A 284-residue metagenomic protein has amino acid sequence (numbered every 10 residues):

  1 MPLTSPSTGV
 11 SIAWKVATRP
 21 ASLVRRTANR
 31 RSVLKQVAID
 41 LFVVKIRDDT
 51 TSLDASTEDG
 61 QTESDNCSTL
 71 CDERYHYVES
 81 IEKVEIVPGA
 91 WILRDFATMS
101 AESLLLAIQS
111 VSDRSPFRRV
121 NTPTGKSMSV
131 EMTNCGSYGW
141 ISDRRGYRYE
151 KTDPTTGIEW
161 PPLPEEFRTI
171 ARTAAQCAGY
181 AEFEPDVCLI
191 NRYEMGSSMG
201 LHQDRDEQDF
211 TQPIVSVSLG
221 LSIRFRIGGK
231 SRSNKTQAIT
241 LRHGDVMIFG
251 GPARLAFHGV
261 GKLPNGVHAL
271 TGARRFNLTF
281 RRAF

Functional and structural regions predicted by a protein language model:
T4-R26, R30-S32: Low-acidity, Ser/Thr- and Arg-rich intrinsically disordered low-complexity segments
L34-F284: Non-heme Fe(II) oxygenase metal-center motifs and adjacent flexible, charged/small-residue loops
